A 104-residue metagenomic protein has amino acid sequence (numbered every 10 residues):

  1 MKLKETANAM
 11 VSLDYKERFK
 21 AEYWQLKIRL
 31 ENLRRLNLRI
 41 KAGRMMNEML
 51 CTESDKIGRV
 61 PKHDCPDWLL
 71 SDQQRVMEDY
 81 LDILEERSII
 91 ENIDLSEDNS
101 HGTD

Functional and structural regions predicted by a protein language model:
M1-D104: Extended, charge-rich alpha-helical interface modules
